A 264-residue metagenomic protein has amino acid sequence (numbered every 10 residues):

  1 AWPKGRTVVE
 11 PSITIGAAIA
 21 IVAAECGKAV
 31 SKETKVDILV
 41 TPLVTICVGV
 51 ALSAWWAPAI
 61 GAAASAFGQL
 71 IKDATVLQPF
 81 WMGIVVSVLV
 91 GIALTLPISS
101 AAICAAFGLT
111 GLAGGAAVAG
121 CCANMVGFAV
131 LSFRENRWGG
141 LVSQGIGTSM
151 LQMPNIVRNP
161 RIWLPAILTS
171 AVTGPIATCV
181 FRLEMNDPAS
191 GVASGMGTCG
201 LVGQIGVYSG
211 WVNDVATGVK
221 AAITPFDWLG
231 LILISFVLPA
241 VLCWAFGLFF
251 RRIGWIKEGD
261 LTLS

Functional and structural regions predicted by a protein language model:
A1-S264: Pore-lining transmembrane helices
